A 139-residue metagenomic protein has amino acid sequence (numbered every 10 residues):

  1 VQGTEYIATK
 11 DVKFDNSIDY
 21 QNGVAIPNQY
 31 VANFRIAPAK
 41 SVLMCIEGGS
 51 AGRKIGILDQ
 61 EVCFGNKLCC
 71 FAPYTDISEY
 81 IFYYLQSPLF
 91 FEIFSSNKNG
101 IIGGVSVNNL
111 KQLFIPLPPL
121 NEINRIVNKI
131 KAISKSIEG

Functional and structural regions predicted by a protein language model:
E5, T9-A39, D59: Sequence-specific dsDNA recognition surfaces
M44-C45: A generic structural signal for residues embedded in beta-strands
G48-G52: Short, charged beta-turn/beta-strand-edge "cap" motif at the junction between a beta-strand and an adjacent loop
I55: Intrinsically disordered, low-complexity polar regions and short flexible loop motifs
V62-C69, E79, N99-L120: A short glycine-rich beta-alpha junction/loop motif
D76-I81, N124: Short, conserved charged micro-motifs
Y80-L89: Glycine- and charge-enriched low-complexity intrinsically disordered segments
E92, Q112-G139: Amphipathic alpha-helical coiled-coil/heptad-repeat segments
